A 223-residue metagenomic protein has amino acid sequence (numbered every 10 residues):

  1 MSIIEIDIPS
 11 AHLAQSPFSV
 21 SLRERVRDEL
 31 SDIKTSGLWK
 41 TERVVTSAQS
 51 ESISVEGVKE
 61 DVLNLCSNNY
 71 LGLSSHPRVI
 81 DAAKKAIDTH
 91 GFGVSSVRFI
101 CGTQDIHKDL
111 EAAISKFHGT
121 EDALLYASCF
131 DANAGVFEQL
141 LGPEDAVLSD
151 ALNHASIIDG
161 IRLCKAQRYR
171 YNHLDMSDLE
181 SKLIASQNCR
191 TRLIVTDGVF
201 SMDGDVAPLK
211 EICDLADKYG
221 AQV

Functional and structural regions predicted by a protein language model:
I3-P9, F18, L22-F92, A221: N-terminal "arm"/small-domain region of PLP-dependent enzymes with the aminotransferase-like
N69, Y169, H173-V223: Active-site phosphate-binding strand-loop segment of PLP-dependent enzymes
D81-S128: Conserved N-terminal alpha-helix of the aminotransferase class I/II PLP-enzyme fold
V136-A155: Conserved PLP-anchoring active-site segment centered on the Schiff-base-forming lysine
Q139, I157-C164: Active-site-proximal loop->helix
P143, L163-K165, Y219: Short, structured coil segments at secondary-structure junctions
